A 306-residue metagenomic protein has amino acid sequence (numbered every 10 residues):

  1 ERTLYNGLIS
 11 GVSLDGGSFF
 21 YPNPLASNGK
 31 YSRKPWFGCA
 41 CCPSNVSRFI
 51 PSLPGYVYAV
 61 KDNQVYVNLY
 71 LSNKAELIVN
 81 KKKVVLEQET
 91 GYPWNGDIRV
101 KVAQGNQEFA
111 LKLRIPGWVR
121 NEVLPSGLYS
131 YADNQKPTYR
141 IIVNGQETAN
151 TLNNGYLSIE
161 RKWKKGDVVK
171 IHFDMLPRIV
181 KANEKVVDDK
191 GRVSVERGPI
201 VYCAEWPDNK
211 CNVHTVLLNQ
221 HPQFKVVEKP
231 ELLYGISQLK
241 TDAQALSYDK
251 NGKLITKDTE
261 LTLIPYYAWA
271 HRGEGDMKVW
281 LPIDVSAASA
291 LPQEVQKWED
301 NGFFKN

Functional and structural regions predicted by a protein language model:
R2-N6, G11-Q104, R120-V143, T148 (+3 more regions): C-terminal beta-rich recognition modules with glycine/proline-rich loops and embedded aromatic residues
G105-L111: Extended extracellular/luminal ectodomain segments enriched in beta-structured repeat modules
E108, K164-K165: Short, well-ordered loop/turn elements at secondary-structure boundaries
R114-V119: Short acidic, flexible loop segments centered on an aromatic residue
